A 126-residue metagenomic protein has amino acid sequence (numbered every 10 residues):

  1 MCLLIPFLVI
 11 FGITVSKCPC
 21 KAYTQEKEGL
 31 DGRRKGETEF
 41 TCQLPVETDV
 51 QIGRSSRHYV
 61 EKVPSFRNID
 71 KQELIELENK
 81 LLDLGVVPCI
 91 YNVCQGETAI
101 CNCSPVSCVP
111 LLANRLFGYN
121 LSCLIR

Functional and structural regions predicted by a protein language model:
M1-L112: Iron-sulfur-associated redox domains of electron-transfer enzymes in respiratory and anaerobic energy metabolism
Y91-Q95, F117-R126: Ferredoxin-like iron-sulfur electron-transfer modules
